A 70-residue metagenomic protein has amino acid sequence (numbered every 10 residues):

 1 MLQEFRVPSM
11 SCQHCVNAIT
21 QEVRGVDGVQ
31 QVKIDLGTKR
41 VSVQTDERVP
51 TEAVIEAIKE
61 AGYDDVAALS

Functional and structural regions predicted by a protein language model:
M1-S70: Flexible metal-binding regulatory segments at protein termini and peripheral loops
